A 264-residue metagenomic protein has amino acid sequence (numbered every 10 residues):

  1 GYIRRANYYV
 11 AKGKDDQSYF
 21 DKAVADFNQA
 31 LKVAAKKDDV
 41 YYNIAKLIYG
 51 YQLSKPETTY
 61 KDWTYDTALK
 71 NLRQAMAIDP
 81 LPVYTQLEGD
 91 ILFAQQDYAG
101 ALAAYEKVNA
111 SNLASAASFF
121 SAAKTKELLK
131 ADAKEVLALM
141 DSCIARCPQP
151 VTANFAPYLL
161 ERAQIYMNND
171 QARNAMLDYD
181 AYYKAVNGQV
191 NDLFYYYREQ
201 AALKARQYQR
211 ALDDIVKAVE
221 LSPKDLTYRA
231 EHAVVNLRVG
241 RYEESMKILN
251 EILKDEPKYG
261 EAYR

Functional and structural regions predicted by a protein language model:
G1, D39-V40, Y84-T85, S118 (+5 more regions): TPR alpha-solenoid repeat register
A11, G50-Y51, A94, L128-L129 (+4 more regions): Register position in tetratricopeptide repeats
F20, Y65, Y98, D132-A133 (+3 more regions): TPR-repeat structural position
Q29-A30, Q74-A75, K107-V108, C143 (+4 more regions): Canonical positions in the second alpha-helix
A35, D79-P80, L113, P148 (+4 more regions): Short coil turns that delineate tetratricopeptide repeat
